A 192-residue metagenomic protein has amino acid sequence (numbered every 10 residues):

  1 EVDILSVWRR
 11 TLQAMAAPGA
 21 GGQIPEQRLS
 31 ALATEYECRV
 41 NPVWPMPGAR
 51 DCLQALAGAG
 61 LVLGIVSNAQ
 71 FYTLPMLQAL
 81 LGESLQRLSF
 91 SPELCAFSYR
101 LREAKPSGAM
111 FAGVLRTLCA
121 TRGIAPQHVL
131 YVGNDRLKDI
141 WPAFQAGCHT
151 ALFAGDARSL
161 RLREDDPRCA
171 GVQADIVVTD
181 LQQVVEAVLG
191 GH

Functional and structural regions predicted by a protein language model:
E1-T34: A metal-dependent, Asp-based hydrolase signature
R9, P18-Q23, R50-H192: Asp-based, Mg2+/Mn2+-dependent phosphohydrolase catalytic module
A31-V43: Surface-exposed cleft-lining segments at the edges of enzyme active sites
P42-M46, G133: A conditional alpha-helix N-cap/helix-loop micro-motif detector
